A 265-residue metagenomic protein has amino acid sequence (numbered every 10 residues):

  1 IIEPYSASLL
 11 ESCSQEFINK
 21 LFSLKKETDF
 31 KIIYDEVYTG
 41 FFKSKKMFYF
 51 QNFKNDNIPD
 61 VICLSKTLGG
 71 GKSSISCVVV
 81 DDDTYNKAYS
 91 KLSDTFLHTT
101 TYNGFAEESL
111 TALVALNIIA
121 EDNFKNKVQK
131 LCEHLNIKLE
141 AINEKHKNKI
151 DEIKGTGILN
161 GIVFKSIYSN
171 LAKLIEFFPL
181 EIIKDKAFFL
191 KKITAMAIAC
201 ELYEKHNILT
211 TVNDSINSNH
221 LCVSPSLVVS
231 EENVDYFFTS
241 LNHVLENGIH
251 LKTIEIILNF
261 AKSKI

Functional and structural regions predicted by a protein language model:
I1-I265: Conserved N-terminal phosphate-binding loop of PLP-dependent enzymes in the Aspartate aminotransferase
